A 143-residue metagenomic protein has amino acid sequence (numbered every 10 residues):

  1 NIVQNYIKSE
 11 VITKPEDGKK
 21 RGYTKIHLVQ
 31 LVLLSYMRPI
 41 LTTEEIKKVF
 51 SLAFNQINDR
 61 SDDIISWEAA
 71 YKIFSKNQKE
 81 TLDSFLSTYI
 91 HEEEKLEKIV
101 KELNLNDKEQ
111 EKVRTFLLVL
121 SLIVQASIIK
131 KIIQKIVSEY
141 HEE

Functional and structural regions predicted by a protein language model:
N1-F54: Basic helix-turn-helix/winged-helix DNA-binding cores and closely related short helical interaction motifs
N58-E143: Intrinsically disordered, low-complexity, charge-dense segments enriched in Lys/Arg and Glu/Asp interspersed
